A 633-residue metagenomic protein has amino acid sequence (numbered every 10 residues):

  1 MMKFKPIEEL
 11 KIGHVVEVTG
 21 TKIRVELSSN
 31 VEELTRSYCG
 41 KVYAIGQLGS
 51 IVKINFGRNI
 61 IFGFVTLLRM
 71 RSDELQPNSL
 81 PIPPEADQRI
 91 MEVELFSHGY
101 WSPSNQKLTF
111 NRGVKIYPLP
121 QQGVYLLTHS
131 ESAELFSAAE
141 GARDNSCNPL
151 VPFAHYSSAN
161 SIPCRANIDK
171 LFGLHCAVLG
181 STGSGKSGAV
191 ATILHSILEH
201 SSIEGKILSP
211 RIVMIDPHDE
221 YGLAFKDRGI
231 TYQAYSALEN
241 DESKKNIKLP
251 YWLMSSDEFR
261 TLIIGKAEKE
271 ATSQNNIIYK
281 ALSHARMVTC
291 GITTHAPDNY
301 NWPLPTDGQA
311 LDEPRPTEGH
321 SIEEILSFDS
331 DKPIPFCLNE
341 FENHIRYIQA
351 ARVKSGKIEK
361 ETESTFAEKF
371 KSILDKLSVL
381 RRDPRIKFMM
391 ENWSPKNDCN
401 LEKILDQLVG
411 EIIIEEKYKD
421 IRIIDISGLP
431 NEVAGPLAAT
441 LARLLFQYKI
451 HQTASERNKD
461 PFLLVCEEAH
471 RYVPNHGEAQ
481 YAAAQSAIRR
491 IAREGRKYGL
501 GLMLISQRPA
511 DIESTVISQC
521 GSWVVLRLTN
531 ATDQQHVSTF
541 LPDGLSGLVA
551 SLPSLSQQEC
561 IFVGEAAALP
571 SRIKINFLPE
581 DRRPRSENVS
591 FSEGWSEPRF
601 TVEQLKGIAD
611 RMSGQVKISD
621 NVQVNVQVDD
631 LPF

Functional and structural regions predicted by a protein language model:
M1-G180, G188-A189, E199, I203 (+2 more regions): Basic- and hydrophobic-enriched, low-structure N-terminal and domain-boundary segments that flank ATP-binding catalytic
L150-A237, S514, F562, S592-G594 (+1 more regions): Glycine-rich phosphate-binding loop of nucleotide-binding enzymes
C176, I424, M503: Conserved beta-strand position immediately N-terminal to the Walker
D219-F225, Y251-A487: P-loop NTPase motor domains
A234-E239, K248-L253, W523-T532: Conserved AAA+ ATPase "SRH/arginine-finger" region at the nucleotide-binding site
G265, R489-E494, Y498-K574: Conserved ATP-driven motor cores of ASCE-family P-loop NTPases powering translocation/secretion/packaging/pilus
E270-T294, A550-D581: Conserved AAA+ ATPase small/helical "lid" subdomain
Q557-F633: Conserved P-loop NTPase motor module
